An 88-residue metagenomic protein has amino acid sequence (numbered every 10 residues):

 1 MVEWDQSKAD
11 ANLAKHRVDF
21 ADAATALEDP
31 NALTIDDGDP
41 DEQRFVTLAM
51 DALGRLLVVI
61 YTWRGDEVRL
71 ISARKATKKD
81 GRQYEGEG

Functional and structural regions predicted by a protein language model:
M1-G88: Ribonuclease/tRNase effector modules and their secretory precursors
